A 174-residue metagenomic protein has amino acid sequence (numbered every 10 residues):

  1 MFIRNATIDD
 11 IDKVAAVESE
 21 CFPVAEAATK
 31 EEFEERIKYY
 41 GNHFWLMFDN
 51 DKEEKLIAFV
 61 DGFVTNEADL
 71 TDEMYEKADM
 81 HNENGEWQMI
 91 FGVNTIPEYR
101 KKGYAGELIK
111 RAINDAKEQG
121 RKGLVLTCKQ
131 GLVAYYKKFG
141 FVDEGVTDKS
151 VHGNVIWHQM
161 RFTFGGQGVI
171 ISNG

Functional and structural regions predicted by a protein language model:
M1-V14: A short beta-loop-alpha structural element at the N-terminal edge of CoA-dependent acyl/N-acetyltransferase catalytic
A16-T29: Helix-loop element at the rim of GNAT/NAT acetyltransferase active sites that forms part of the acceptor-substrate
N42-L46, F59, G92, V125 (+1 more regions): Short hydrophobic/aromatic beta-strand element in the GNAT-like acyltransferase core that lines or flanks the acyl-donor
F48-D51: Core beta-strand residues in small-molecule sensory/regulatory alpha/beta domains
E53-N94, R100, K110, D148-W157 (+1 more regions): Conserved acyl-donor/pantetheine-binding loop and adjacent beta-alpha core of acyl/acetyltransferases and related
I96, K129: Residue-level recognition of the GNAT/N-acetyltransferase active site
I109, D115-C128: Conserved GNAT acetyl-CoA-binding A-motif
E118, Q130-V155: Conserved active-site alpha-helix within GNAT-family acetyltransferase domains
